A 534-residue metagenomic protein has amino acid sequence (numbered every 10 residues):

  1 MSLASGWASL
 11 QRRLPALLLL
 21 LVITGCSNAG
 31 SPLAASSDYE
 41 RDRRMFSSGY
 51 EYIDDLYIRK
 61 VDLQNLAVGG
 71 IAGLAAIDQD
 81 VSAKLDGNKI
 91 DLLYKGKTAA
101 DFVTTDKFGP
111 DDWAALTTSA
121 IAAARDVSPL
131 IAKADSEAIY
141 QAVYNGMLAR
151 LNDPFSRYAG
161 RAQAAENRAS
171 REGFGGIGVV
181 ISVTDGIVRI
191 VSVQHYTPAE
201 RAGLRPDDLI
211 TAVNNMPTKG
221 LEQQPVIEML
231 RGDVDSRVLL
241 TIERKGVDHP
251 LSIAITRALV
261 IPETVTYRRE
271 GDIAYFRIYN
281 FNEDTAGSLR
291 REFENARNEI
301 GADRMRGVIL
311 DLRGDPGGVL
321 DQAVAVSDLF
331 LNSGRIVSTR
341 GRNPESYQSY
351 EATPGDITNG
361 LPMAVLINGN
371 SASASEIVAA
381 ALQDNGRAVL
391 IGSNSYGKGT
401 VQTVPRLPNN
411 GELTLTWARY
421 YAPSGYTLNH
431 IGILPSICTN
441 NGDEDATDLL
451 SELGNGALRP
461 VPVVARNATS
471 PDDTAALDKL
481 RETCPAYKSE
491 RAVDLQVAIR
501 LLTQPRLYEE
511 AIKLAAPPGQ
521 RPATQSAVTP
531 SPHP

Functional and structural regions predicted by a protein language model:
S2-P15: Bacterial N-terminal signal peptides that target proteins for export
C26-F155, S470-P534: Terminal targeting/pro-maturation regions of precursor/exported proteins
S27, S36-Y50, I261-P534: C-terminal "post-core" interaction segments
Y50-D54, A124, A199-E222, V308-D311: Conserved PDZ fold ligand-binding element
E137, A142-Y144, D153-S192: PDZ/PDZ-like peptide-tail recognition elements
R150, G186-R189, T211, P225-T266 (+1 more regions): PDZ-domain C-terminal substructure recognizer with occasional recognition of PDZ-binding tails
P198-L209, R231-D233, G301-A302, A380-A381: A short glycine-leucine-enriched loop at secondary-structure breakpoints that most characteristically corresponds
P206-T241, Q322, K398-V404: PDZ domains, with a preference for the canonical peptide-binding region formed by the helix
